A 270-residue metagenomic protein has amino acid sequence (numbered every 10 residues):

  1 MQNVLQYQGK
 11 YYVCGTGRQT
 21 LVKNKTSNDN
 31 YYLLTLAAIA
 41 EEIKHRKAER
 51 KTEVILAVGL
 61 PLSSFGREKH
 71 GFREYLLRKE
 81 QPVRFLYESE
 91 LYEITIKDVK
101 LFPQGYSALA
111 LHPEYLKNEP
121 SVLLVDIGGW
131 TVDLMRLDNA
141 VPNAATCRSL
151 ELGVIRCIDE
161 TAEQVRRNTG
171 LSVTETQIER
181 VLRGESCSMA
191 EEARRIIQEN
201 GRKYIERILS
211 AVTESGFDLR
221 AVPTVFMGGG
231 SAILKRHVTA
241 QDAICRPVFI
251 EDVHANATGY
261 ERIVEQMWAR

Functional and structural regions predicted by a protein language model:
M1-V122, V141-R156, T176-R270: Nucleotide/phosphate-binding catalytic cleft detector across ATP-hydrolyzing and phosphate-transferring enzymes
S107, G129-W130: Short, glycine/acidic-enriched loop or turn micro-motifs at the edges of active sites
L124-D126: Short hydrophobic beta-strand that contains or immediately precedes a catalytic carboxylate
G128-G129, G230: Short glycine-enriched loops at secondary-structure junctions
V132-R136: Short beta-strand scaffold segments in enzyme catalytic cores
T169-V173: Short, basic interhelical loop/turn and adjoining N-cap of the next helix at nucleic-acid- or acidic-partner-contacting
